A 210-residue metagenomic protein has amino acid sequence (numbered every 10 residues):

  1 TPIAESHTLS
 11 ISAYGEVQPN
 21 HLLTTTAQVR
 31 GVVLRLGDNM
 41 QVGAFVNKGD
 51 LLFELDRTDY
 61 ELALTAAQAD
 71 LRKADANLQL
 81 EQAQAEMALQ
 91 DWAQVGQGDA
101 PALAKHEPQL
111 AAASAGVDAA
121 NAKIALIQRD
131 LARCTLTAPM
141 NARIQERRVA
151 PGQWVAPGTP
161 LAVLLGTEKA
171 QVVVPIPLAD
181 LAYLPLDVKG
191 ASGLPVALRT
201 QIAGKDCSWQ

Functional and structural regions predicted by a protein language model:
T1, L71, Q79, V196 (+1 more regions): N-terminal export/targeting signal detector
T1-R35, A125, Q201-W209: N-terminal beta-strand block that forms a small beta-sandwich/beta-barrel module immediately after a flexible targeting
L9-S12, A69, K73-N77, A83 (+1 more regions): Extended amphipathic alpha-helical segments
S10, K169, I176-Q210: Beta-strand/loop subdomains of soluble extracytoplasmic proteins
E16, A44-K48, D130, T137-Y183: Surface-exposed patches in structured soluble domains
R35-N39, F45, R57, R148: Exposed loop and linker-edge segments at protein-protein interfaces
F53, Y60, A67, D99 (+2 more regions): Amphipathic alpha-helical coiled-coil segments and their boundaries
M87-K105: Interfacial juxtamembrane loops and adjacent helix segments that form the catalytic/substrate-binding surfaces
